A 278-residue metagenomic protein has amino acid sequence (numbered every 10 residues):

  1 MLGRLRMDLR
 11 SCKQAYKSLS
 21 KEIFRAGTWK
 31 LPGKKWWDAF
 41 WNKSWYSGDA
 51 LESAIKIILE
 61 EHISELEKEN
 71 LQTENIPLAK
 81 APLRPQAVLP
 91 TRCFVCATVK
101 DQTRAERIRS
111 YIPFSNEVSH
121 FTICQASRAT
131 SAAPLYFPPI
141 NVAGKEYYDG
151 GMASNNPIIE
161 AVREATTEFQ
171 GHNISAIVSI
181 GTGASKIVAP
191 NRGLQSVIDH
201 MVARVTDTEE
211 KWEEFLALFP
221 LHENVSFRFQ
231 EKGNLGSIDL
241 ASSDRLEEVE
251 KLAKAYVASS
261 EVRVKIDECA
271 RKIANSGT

Functional and structural regions predicted by a protein language model:
M1-T278: Conserved catalytic cores and adjacent C-terminal regulatory segments of lipid-metabolizing esterases/lipases
